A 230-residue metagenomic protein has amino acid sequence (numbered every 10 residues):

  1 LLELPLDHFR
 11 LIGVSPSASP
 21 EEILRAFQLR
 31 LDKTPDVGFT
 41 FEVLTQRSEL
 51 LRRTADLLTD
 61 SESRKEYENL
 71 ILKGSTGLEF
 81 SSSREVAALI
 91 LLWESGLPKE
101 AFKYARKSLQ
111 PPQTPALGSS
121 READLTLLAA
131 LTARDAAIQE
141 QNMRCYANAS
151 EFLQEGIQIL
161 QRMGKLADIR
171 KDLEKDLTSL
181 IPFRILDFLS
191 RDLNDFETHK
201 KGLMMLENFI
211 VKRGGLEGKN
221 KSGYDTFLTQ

Functional and structural regions predicted by a protein language model:
L1-F39, L50, T54, R64-G74 (+1 more regions): N-terminal J-domain/J-like co-chaperone modules of DnaJ/Hsp40 proteins
L1-L2, I71-A88, G118-A129, K171-T178: TPR-adjacent "capping" and linker segments in tetratricopeptide-repeat scaffold/adaptor proteins
Q28, R106, Q110-Q113, Q154 (+3 more regions): Alpha-solenoid helical repeat scaffolds
T40, Q110-L125, Q161-E174, V211-G223: Flexible helix-coil transition and linker loops at the boundaries of alpha-helical arrays
P98, Y146, F196-H199: TPR-repeat structural position
